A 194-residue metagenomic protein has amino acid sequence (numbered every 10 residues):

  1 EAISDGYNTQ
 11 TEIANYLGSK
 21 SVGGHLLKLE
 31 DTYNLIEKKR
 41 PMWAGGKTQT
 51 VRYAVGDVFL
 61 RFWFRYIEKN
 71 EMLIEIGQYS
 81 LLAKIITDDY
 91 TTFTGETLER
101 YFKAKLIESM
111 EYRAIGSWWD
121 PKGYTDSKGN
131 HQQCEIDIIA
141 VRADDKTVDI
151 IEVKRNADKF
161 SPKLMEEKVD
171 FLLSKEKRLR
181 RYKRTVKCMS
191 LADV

Functional and structural regions predicted by a protein language model:
E1-R65: Interdomain hinge/linker elements that couple catalytic modules in large macromolecular machines
K39-M42, Q49-V194: A cross-kingdom feature that marks ATP-driven nucleic-acid transaction machinery
